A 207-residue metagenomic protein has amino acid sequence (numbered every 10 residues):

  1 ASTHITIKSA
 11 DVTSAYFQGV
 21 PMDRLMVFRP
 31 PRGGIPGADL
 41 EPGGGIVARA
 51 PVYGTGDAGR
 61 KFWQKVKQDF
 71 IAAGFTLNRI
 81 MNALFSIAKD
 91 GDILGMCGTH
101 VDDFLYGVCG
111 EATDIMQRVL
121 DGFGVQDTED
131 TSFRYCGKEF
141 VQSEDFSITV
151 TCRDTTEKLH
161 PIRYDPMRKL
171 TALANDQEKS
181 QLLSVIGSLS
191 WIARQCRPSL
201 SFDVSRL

Functional and structural regions predicted by a protein language model:
A1-L207: Long, low-complexity, charge-biased intrinsically disordered regions
